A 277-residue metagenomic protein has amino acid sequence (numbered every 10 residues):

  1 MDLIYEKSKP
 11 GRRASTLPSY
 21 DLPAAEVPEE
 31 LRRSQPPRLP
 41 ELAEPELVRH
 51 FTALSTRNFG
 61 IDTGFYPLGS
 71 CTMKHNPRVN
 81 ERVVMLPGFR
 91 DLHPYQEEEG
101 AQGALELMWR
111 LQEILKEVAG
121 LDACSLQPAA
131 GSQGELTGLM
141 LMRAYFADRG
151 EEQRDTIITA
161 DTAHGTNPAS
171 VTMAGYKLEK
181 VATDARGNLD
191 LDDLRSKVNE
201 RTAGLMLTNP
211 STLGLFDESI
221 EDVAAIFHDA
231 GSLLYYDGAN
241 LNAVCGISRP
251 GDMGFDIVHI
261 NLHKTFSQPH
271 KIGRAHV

Functional and structural regions predicted by a protein language model:
M1-D91: N-terminal glycine-rich, Lys/His-bearing helix-loop that initiates the first secondary-structure elements of many
S19, C124, T137-M140: Acyl-CoA thioester-binding alpha/beta core of soluble enzymes
L31-R32, M85-E99, E117, T172-A182 (+1 more regions): Gly-rich Lys/Arg/Thr-decorated short loops/hinges at beta-loop-alpha junctions or inter-strand turns that position
A43-N58, P87-A130, G134: Conserved N-terminal alpha-helix of the aminotransferase class I/II PLP-enzyme fold
L54-F65, Q96, V118, D122 (+4 more regions): Short secondary-structure junctions and interdomain/linker hinges
F59-N80, Q127-E135, P250, F266-R274: Conserved phosphate/anionic-ligand binding catalytic regions in large, soluble enzymes, centered on
G103, Q133-H276: Conserved PLP-enzyme active-site core in the AAT-like
